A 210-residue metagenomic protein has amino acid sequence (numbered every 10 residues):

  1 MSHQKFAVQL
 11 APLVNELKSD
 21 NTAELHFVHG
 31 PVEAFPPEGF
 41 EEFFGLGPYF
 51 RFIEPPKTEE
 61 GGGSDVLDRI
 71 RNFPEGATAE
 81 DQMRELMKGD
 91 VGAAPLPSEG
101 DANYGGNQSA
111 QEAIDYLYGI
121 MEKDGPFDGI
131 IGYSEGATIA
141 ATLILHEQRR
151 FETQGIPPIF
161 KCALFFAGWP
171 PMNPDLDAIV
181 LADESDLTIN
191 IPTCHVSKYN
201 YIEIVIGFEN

Functional and structural regions predicted by a protein language model:
M1-P126: Serine-hydrolase catalytic machinery in alpha/beta-hydrolase-like enzymes
F6-V8, E38-E41, I144, L176-A178 (+1 more regions): Short coil/turn segments at secondary-structure boundaries
V8, N21-T22, E147-F151, F166: Catalytic phosphate/metal-binding cores of nucleic-acid and nucleotide-processing enzymes, i.e., regions that mediate
I131-A140: Gly/Ala-rich beta-loop-alpha elbow adjacent to hydrolase catalytic centers
I139-T142, L164: Acidic, glycine-rich loop-and-strand cores that form catalytic or ligand-binding grooves in diverse globular domains
T142-I159: Conserved hydrolase catalytic core segment
P157, K161-N210: The feature captures the conserved acid-bearing segment of alpha/beta-hydrolase catalytic domains
